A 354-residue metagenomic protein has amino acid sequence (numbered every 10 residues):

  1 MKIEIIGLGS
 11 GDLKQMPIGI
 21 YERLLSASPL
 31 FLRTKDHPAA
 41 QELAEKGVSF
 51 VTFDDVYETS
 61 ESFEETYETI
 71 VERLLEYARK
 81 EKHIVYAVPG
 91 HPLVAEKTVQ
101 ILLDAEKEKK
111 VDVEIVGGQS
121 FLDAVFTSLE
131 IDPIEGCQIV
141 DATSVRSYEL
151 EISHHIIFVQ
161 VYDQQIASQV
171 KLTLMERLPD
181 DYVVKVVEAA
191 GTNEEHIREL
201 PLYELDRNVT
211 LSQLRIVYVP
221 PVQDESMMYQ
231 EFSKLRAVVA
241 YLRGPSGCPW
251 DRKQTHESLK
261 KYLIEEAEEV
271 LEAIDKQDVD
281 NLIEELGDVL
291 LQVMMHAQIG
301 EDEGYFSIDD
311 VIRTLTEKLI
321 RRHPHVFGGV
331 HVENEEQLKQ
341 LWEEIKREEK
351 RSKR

Functional and structural regions predicted by a protein language model:
M1-V113: Class I S-adenosyl-L-methionine
K2-I6, P29, R79, Q100-L103 (+3 more regions): Beta-strand/loop-alpha-helix module characteristic of Rossmann-like adenine-cofactor folds
D123-S128, S258-K260, M294: Short hydrophobic alpha-helical segments that form membrane-spanning helices or hydrophobic packing faces of helical
L242-P245, I274-N281: Short helix-adjacent coil turns
Q254-E265: Long, amphipathic alpha-helical coiled-coil segments characteristic of histidine-phosphotransfer scaffolds
L263-L271, V279-E317: An amphipathic alpha-helical micro-motif enriched in hydrophobic residues with embedded/adjacent acidic residues
G329-R354: Amphipathic alpha-helical interface segments
